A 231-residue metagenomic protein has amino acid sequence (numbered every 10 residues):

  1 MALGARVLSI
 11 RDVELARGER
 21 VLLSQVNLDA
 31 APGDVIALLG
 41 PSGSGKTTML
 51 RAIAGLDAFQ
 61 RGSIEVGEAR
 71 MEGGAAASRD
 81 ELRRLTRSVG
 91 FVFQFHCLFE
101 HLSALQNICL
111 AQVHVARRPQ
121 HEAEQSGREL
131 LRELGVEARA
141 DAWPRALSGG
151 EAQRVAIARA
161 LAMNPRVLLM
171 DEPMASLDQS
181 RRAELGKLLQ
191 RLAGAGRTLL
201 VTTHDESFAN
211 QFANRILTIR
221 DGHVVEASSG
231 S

Functional and structural regions predicted by a protein language model:
A54: Helix-to-loop junction immediately C-terminal to a conserved catalytic motif
R70-E72, Q120-R139: Conserved ABC ATPase "signature" region
M71-G90, Q120: ABC ATPase NBD coupling module
W143-L147, E151: Conserved ABC ATPase signature
A162-R166: A short, proline-enriched helix->beta-strand linker immediately N-terminal to the Walker B motif in ABC-type P-loop
L168-D171: Catalytic Walker B motif of ABC-type/P-loop ATPase nucleotide-binding domains
Q179-R181: Helix N-cap at the start of a conserved alpha-helix in ABC-type nucleotide-binding domains
